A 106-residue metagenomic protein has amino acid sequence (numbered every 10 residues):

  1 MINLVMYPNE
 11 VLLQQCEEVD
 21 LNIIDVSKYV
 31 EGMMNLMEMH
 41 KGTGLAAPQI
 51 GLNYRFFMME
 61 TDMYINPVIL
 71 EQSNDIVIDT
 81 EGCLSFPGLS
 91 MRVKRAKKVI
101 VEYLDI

Functional and structural regions predicted by a protein language model:
M1-I106: Active-site rim/adjacent substrate-binding subdomains
